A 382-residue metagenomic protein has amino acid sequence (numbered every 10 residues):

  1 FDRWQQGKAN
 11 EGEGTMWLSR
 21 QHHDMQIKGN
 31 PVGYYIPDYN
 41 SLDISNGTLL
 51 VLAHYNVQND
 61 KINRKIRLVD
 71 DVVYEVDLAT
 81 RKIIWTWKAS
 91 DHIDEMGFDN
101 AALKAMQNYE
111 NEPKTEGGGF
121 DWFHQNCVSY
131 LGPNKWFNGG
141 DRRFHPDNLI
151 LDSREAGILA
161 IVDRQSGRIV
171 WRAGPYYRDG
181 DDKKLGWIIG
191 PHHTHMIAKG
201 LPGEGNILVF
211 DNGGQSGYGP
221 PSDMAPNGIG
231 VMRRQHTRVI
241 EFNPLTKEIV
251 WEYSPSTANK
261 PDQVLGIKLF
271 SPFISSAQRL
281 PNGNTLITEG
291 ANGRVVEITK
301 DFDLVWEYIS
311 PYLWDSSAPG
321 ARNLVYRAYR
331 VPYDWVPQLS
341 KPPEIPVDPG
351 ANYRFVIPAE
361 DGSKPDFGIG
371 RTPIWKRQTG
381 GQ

Functional and structural regions predicted by a protein language model:
F1-Q382: Histidine-/acidic-rich catalytic cores in large beta-rich domains
